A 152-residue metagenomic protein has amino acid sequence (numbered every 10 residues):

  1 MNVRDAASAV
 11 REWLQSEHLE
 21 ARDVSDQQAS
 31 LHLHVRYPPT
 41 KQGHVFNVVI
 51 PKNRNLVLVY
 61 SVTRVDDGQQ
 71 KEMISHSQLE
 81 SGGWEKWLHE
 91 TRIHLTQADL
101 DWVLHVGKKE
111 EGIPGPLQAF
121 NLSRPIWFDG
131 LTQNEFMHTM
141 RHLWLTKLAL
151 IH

Functional and structural regions predicted by a protein language model:
M1-V62: Charge-rich, low-complexity N-terminal segments
R4, G130-M137: Ordered, soluble secondary-structure elements with a strong preference for glycine-centered loop motifs and nearby
S8, E12, S16, K86 (+3 more regions): Charged/polar, solvent-exposed surface patches and flexible loops
R54-V59, P114-F128: Glycine-rich, often proline-containing surface loops adjacent to acidic residues and nearby aromatics that form
T63-A119: Short, internal acidic amphipathic alpha-helical interface segments that mediate docking to partner proteins
V65-G68, I126-Q133: A generic structural motif
N134-H152: Mixed-charge, glycine-accented linear interaction segment located at domain edges/termini
